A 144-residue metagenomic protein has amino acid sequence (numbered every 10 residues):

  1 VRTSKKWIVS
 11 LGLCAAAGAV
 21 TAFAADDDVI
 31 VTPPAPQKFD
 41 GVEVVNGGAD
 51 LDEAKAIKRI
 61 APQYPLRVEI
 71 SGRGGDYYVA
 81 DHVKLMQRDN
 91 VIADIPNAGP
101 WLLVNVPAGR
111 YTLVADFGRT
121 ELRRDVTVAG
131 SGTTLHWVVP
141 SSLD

Functional and structural regions predicted by a protein language model:
V1-L11: Bacterial N-terminal signal peptides that target proteins for export
S10-G18: Bacterial N-terminal signal peptides
F23-D81, F117-D144: Primarily secretory-pathway and cell-envelope proteins
L85-Q87: Conserved aromatic beta-strand anchor motif in extracellular beta-sandwich/beta-rich domains
N90-A98: Short, acidic Ser/Thr/Gly-rich low-complexity loop/linker segments typical of extracellular and cell-surface proteins
G99-N105: Short, surface-exposed beta-strand/beta-hairpin micro-motifs centered on an aromatic residue
V106-G109, A129: Hydrophobic loop/turn residues within beta-sheet-rich immunoglobulin-like superfamily modules
G109-A115: A short tyrosine-centered beta-strand micro-motif
